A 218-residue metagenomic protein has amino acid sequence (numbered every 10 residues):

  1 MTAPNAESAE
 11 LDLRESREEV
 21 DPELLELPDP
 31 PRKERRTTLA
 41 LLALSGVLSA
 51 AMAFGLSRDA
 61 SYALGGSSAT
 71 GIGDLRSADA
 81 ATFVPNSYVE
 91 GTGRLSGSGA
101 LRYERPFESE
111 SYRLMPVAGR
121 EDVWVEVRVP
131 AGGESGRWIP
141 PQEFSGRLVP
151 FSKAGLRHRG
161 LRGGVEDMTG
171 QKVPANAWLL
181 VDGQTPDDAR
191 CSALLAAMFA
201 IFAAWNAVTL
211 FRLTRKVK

Functional and structural regions predicted by a protein language model:
M1-D12: N-terminal acidic, proline/glycine-rich, low-complexity intrinsically disordered segments
E10-D79, C191-A196: OB/S1-fold single-stranded nucleic-acid-binding modules and their adjacent gly/ser/pro-rich low-complexity linkers
R32-K33, A189-K218: Juxtamembrane interface at the cytosolic side of transmembrane helices
T70-R147: Membrane-proximal low-complexity regions enriched in glycine and acidic/polar residues
E110-Y112, S135, G146, G164-M168 (+1 more regions): Short, low-complexity, polar/charged sequence segments that are solvent-exposed and flexible
W124-E134, S152, R162-G163, L179-D187 (+1 more regions): Low-complexity, flexible helical/coil segments
R137-Q184: Extended, hydrophilic extramembrane loops/domains of integral membrane proteins
